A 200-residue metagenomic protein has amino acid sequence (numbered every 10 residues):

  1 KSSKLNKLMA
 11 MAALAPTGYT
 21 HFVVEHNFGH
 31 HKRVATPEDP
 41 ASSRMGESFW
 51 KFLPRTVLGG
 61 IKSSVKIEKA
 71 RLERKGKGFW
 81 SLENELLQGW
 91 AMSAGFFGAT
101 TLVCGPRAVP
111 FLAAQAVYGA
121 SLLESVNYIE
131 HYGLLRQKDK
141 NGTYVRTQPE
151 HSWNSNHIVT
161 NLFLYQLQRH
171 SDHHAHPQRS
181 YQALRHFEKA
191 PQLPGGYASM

Functional and structural regions predicted by a protein language model:
S2-L86, P106-R107, L112, Y118-M200: Cytosolic/stromal cytosol-facing helical appendages immediately following the last transmembrane segment
Q88-T100: Core segments of transmembrane alpha-helices that mediate helix-helix packing or line hydrophobic substrate/ligand
G98-V103, F111: Residue-level signal for alpha-helical transmembrane segments in multi-pass membrane proteins
